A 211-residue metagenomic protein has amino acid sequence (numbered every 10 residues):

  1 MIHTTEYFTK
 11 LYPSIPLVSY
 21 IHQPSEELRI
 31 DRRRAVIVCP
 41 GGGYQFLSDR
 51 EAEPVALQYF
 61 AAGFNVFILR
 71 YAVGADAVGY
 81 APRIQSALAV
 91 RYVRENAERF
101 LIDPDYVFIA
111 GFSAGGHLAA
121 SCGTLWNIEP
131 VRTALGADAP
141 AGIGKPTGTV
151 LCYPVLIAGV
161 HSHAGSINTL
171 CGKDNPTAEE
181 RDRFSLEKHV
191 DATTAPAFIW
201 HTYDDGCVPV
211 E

Functional and structural regions predicted by a protein language model:
M1-D31, A164: N-terminal cap/lid segment of alpha/beta-hydrolase-fold proteins
R32-G41: Short beta-strand element of the alpha/beta-hydrolase
L47-D49, F67-P104: Catalytic nucleophile-loop/oxyanion-hole region of alpha/beta-hydrolase and closely related hydrolase-like folds
D49-F67: Short amphipathic alpha-helix adjacent to the substrate-entry channel of hydrolases
R91-G165, R181: Primarily recognizes the serine-hydrolase "nucleophile elbow" in alpha/beta-hydrolase and SGNH/GDSL folds
P154-H189, A195: Mobile cap/lid helix-loop segments that gate and shape the active-site cleft of serine hydrolases
T193, F198-H201, D205: Short beta-strand/loop motif that positions the catalytic acidic residue of the alpha/beta-hydrolase fold
G206-E211: Conserved alpha/beta-hydrolase "acid-adjacent" motif
